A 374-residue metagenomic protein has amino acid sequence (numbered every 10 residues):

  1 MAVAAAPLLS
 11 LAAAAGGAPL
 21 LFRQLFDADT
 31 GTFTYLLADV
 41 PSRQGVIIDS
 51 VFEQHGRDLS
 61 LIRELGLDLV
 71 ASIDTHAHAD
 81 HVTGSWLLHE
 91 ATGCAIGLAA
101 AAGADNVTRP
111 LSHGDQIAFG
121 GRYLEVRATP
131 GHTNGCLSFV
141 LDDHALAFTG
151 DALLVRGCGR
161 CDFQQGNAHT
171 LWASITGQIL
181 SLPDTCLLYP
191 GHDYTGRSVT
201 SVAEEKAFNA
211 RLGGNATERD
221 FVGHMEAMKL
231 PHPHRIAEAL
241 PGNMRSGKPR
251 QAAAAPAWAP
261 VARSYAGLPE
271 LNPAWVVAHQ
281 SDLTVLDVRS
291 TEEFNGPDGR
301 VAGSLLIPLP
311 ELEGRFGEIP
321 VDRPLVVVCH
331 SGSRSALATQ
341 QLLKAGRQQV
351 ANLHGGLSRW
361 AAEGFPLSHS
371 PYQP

Functional and structural regions predicted by a protein language model:
A2-A15, A173-L187, G191-A274, S281-T284 (+1 more regions): Accessory terminal helices/loops
L11-L69, F139-G150, R156: Conserved beta-strand hairpin/beta-sheet module of binuclear metal-dependent hydrolase folds, prominently
L25, L36, Q116-D142, L146 (+2 more regions): Core dinuclear metal-dependent hydrolase active-site scaffold
G31, G45, V51-A128, A145 (+2 more regions): Active-site HxH/HxHxD metal-binding segment of metal-dependent hydrolases
S50-V51, A77, A101-A102, H132-T133 (+5 more regions): Active-site metal-binding loops of divalent metal-dependent hydrolases
S72-V82, A128-G135, L188-T195, S331: Histidine-centered catalytic micro-motifs
A252, P256-V327, S370-Q373: Positively charged, proline/Ser/Thr-rich regional signature most characteristic of the Rhodanese/CDC25-like
L309-E363, S368: Catalytic cysteine-centered active loop of the rhodanese-like fold, especially the PTP/DSP P-loop
